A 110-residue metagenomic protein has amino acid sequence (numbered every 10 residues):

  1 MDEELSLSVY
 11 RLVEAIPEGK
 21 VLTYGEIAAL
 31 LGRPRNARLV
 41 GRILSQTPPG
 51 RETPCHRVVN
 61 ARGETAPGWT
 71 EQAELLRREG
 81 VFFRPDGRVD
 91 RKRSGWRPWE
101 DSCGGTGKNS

Functional and structural regions predicted by a protein language model:
M1-S110: Nucleic acid-binding interface residues in structured DNA/RNA-binding domains, emphasizing the DNA-engaging scaffolds
